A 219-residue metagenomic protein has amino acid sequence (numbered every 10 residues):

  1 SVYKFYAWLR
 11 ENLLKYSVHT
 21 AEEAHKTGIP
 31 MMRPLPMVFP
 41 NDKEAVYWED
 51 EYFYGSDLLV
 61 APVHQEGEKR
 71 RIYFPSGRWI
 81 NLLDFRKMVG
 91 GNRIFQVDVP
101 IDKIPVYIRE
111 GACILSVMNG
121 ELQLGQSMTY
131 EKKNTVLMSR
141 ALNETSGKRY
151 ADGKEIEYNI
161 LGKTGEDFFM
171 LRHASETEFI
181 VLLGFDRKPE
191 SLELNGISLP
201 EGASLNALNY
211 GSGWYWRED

Functional and structural regions predicted by a protein language model:
S1-R172, V181-R187, G196: Catalytic core of carbohydrate-active enzymes
I197-D219: Extracellular/luminal ectodomains and secreted, surface-exposed scaffolds of diverse proteins
